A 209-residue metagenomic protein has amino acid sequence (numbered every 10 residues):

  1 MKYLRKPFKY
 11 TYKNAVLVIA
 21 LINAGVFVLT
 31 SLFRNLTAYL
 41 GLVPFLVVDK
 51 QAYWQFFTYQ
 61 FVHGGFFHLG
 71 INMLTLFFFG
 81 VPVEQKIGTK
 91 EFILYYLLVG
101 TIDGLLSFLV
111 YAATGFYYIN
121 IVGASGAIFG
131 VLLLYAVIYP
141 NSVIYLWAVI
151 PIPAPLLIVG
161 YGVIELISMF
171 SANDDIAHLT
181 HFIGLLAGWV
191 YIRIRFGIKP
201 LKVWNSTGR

Functional and structural regions predicted by a protein language model:
M1-R209: A detector for small-residue-rich transmembrane helices and their helix-helix packing motifs
